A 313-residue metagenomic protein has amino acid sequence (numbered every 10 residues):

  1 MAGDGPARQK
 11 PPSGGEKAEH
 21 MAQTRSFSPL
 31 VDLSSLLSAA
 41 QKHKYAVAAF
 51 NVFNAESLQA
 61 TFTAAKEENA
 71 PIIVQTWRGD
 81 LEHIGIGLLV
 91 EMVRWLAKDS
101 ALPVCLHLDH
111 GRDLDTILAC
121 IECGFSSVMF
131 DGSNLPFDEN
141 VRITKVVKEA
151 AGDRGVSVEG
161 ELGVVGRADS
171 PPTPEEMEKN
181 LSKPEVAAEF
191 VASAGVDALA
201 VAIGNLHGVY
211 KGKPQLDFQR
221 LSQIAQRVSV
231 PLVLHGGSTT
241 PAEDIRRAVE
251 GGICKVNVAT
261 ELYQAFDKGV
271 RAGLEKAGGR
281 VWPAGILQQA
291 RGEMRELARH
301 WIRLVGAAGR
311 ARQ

Functional and structural regions predicted by a protein language model:
M1-H20: N-terminal amphipathic/basic-hydrophobic helices that include classical n-h-c signal peptides and signal-anchor
A22-A48: N-terminal amphipathic alpha-helix/helix-capping segment at the start of soluble metabolic enzymes
L33-L37, A55-Q75, G79, L89-S100 (+1 more regions): Alpha/beta enzyme core
A46-N51, I72-Q75, V104-D109, V128-F130 (+4 more regions): Hydrophobic faces of well-ordered beta-strands that scaffold small-molecule active sites in alpha/beta enzyme cores
F50-N51, S133, E176-K179, Y210-K213 (+3 more regions): Glycine- and other small-residue-rich loops at beta-strand/loop junctions that grip anionic moieties
L114-E122, G237-G251: Catalytic cores of alpha/beta
A202-G204, G208-Y210, V233, T240-R246: A structural signal for small-residue-enriched, beta-sheet-centric alpha/beta enzyme cores and oligomeric scaffold folds
P241-Q313: C-terminal alpha-helical cap/extension of soluble enzyme domains
